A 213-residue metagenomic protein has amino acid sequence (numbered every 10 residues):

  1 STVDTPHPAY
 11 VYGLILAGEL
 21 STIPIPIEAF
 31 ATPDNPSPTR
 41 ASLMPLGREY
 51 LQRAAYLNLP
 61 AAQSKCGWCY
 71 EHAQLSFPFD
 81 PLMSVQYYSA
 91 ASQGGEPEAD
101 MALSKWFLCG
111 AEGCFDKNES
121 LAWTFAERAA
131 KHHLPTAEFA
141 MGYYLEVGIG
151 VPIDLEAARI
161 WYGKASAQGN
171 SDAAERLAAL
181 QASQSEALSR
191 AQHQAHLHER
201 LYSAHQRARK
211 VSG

Functional and structural regions predicted by a protein language model:
S1-P6, E19-L20, L51, L57-Q63 (+8 more regions): Short helix-capping/linker turns of helical repeat alpha-solenoids
H7-A17, A102-F107, S171-R190: TPR/TPR-like alpha-solenoid helical repeat scaffolds
L14-G18, K65-H72, A102-G110, E138-V147 (+1 more regions): Hydrophobic face of amphipathic alpha-helices that form TPR/SEL1-like repeat modules and related alpha-solenoid
I15-Y50: Short coil/linker segments at helix-helix boundaries
S37-P45, P78-P81, F115-N118: Helix-turn-helix repeat elements of alpha-solenoid scaffolds
S120, P152-S171, A178-A182: TPR/TPR-like (Sel1-like) alpha-helical repeat modules
S185-G213: Fungal intrinsically disordered, low-complexity serine/threonine- and proline-rich regulatory regions
